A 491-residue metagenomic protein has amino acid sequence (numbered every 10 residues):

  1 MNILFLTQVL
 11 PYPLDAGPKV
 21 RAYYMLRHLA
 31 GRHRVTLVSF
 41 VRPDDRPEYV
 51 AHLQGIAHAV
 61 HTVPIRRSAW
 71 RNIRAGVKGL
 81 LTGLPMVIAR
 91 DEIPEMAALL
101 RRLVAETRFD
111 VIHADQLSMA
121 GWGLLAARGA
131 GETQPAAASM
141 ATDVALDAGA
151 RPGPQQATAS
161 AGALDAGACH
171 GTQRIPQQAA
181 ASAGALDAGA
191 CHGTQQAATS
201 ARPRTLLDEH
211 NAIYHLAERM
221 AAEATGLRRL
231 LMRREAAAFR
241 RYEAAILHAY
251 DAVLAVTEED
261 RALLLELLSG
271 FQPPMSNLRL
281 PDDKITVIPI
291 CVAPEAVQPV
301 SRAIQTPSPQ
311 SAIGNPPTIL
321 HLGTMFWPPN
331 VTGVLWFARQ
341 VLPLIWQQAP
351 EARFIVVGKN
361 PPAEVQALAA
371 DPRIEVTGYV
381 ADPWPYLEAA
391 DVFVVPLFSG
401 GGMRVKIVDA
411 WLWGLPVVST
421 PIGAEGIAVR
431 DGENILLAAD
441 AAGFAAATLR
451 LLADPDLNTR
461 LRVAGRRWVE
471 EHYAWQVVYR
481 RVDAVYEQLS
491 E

Functional and structural regions predicted by a protein language model:
M1-V63, A105-T107: N-terminal subdomain of nucleotide-sugar transferases
Q8, R67-A89, L146, T199-R241 (+1 more regions): Acceptor-binding helix/loop patch of EC 2.4 sugar-transfer enzymes, predominantly nucleotide-sugar-dependent
R204-L206, Y214, M232-P299: Donor nucleotide-sugar binding/catalytic pocket of nucleotide-sugar-dependent glycosyltransferases
D251, E388-G402, L415-P416: Acidic donor-binding loop of glycosyltransferase active sites
E266, D282, V287-Q305, A312-A389: Conserved catalytic-core segment of nucleotide-activated headgroup transferases in glycan assembly
K406-A410, P416-T420: Short hydrophobic beta-strand element within catalytic cores of glycosyltransferases and related nucleotide-activated
D431, I435-A442, R450-D456: Conserved acidic donor-binding segment of nucleotide-sugar-dependent glycosyltransferases
L457-E471, V478-A484: A short, well-ordered alpha-helix in the C-terminal region of glycosyltransferases
